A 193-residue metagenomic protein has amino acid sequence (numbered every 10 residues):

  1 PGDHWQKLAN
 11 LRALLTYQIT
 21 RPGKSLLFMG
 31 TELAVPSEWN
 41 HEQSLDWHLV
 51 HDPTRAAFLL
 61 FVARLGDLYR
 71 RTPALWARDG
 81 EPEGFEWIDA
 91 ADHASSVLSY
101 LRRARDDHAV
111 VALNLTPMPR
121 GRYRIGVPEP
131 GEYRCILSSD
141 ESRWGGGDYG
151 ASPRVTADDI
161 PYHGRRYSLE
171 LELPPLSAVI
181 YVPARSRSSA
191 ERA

Functional and structural regions predicted by a protein language model:
G2-L27, T31-A193: Carbohydrate-interacting/catalytic domains
